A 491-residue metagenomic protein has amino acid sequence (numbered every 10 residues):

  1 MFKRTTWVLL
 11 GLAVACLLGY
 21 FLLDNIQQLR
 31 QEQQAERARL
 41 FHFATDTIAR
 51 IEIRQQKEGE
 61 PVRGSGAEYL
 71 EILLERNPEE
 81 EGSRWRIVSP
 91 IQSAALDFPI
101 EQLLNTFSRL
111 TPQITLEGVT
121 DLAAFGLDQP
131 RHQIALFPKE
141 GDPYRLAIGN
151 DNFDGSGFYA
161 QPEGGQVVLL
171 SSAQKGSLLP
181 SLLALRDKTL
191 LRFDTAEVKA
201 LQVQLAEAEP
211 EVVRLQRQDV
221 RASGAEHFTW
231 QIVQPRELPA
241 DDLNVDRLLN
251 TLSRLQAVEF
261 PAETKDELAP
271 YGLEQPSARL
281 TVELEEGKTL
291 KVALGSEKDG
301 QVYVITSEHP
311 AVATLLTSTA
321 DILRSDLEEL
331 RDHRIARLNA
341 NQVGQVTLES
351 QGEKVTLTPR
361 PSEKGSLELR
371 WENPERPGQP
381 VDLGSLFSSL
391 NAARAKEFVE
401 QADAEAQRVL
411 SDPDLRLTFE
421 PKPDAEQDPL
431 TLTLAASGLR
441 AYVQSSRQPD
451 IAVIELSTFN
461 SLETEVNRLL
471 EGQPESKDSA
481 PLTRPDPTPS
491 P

Functional and structural regions predicted by a protein language model:
M1-P491: Soluble, acidic/polar mature domains that operate outside membranes
